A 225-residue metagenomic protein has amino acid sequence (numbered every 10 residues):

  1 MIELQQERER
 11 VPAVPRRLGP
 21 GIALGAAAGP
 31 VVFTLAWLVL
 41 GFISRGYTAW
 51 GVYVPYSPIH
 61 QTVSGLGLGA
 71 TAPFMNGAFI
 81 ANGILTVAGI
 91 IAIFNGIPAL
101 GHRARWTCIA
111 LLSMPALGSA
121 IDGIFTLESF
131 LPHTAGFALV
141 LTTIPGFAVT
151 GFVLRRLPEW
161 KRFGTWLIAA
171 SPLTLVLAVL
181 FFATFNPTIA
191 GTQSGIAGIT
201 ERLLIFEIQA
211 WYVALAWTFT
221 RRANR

Functional and structural regions predicted by a protein language model:
I2, A78-G89, T142-T150, L204-T220: Hydrophobic cores of alpha-helical transmembrane segments in multi-pass inner/ER membrane proteins, independent
R17-Y47: N-terminal signal-anchor transmembrane alpha helix
L35-R45, L117-S129, L175-T192: C-terminal ends of transmembrane alpha-helices and the immediately adjacent extracellular/lumenal or cytosolic loop
L40, G77-W106, A148-P158, R222: Internal transmembrane alpha-helix with an interfacial aromatic "cap," most often the third helix
Q61-I84: Interfacial helix-start motif at the membrane-water boundary
A70-N76, R103-C108, L127-L141: Transmembrane alpha-helix entry/boundary detector in multi-pass membrane proteins
P115-R156: Membrane-proximal helix-loop-helix units in multi-pass membrane proteins
F152-R225: Terminal transmembrane helical module of multi-pass membrane proteins
